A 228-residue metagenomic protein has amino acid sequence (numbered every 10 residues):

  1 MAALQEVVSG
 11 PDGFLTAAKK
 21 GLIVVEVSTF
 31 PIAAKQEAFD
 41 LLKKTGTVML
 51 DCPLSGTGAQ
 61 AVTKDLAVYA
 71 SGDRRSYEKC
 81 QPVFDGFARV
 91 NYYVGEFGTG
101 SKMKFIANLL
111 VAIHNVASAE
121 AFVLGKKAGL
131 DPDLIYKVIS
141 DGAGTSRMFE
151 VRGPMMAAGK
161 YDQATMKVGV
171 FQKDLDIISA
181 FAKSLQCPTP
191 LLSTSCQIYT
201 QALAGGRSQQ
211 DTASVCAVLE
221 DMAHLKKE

Functional and structural regions predicted by a protein language model:
M1-M49: Rossmann-fold NAD(P) dinucleotide-binding segment
I23, V48, A67, P188-P190: Proline-centered loop/turn at the N-terminus of a beta-strand
S28-T29, S55, G142, S146: Short linear Ser/Thr-Pro motifs
F30-N108: Rossmann-fold dinucleotide-binding core
K44, E220-E228: Generic C-terminal helix-cap and adjacent flexible tail
T99-A223: Helical "substrate-binding/catalytic lid" subdomain of Rossmann-like NAD(P)-dependent dehydrogenases/reductases
